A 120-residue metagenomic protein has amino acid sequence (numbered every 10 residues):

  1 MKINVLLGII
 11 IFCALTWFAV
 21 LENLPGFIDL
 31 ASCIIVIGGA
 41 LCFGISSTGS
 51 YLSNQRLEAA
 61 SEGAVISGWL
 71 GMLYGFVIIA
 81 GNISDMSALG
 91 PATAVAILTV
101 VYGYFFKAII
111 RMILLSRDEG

Functional and structural regions predicted by a protein language model:
M1-E119: Hydrophobic alpha-helical transmembrane segments of small proteolipidic membrane proteins, enriched in energy-coupled
